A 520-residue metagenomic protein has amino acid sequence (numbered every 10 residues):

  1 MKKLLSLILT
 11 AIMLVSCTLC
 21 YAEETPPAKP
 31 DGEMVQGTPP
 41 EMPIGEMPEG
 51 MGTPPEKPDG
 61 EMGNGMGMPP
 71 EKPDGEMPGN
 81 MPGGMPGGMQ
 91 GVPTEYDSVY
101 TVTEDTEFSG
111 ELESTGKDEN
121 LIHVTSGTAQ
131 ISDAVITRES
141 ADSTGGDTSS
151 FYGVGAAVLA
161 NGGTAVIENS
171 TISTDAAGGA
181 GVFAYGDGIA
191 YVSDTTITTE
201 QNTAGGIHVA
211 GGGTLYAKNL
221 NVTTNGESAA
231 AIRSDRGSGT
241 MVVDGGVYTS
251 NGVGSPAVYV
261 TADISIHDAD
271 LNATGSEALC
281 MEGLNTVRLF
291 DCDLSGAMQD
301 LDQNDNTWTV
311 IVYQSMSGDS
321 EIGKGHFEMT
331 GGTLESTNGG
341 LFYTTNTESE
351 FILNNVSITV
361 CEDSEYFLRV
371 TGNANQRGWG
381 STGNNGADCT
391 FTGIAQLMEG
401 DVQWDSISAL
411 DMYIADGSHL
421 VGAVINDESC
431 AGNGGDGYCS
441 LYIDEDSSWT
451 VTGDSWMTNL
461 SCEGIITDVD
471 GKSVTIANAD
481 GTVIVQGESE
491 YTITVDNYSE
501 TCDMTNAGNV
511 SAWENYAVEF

Functional and structural regions predicted by a protein language model:
K2-E23: Sec-dependent N-terminal signal peptides of Gram-positive bacterial secreted proteins and lipoproteins
E23-P93, M316, R377: Disordered, low-complexity segments in secreted/periplasmic proteins that are enriched in proline
M81, M85, L271-N272, E282-V287 (+9 more regions): Intrinsically disordered, low-complexity terminal regions
P86-T144, E490-I493, E500-C502, S511-F520: N-terminal segments that cap or nucleate solenoid repeat domains
V102-G110, T128-A134, A165-S170, I189-T195 (+14 more regions): All-beta strand scaffolds that present successive hydrophobic residues in beta-strands
G116-H123, E139-T148, A176-V182, Q201-H208 (+11 more regions): Short glycine/acidic-rich loop motifs that flank beta-strands on beta-rich extracellular proteins
T125-Q201, H208-A217, N221: Post-signal-peptide, soluble extracytosolic/periplasmic N-terminal scaffold domains of envelope/secretory systems
D405, A409-E519: Extracellular beta-strand/loop-rich repeat segments of large surface/secreted proteins
